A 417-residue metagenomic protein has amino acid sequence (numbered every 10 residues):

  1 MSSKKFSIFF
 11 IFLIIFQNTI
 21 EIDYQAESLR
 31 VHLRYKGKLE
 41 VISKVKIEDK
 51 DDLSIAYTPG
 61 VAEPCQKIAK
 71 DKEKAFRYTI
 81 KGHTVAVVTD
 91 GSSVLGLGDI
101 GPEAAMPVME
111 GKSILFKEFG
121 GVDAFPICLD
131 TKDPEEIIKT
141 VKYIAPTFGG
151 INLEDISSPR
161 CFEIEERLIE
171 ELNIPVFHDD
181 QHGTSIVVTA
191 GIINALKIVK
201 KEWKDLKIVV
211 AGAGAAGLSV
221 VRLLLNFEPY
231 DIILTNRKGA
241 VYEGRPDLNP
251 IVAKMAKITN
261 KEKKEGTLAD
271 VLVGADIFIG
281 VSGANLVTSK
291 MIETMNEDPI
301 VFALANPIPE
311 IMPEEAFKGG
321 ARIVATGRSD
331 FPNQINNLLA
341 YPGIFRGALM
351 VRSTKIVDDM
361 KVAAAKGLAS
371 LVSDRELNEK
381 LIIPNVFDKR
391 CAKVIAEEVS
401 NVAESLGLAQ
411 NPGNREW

Functional and structural regions predicted by a protein language model:
I15-V176, A396, V402, A409-Q410: N-terminal ligand-binding/catalytic initiation module
L33, F76-K81, K117-E118, Y143-A145 (+8 more regions): Solvent-exposed alpha-helices and their adjacent loops that cap or buttress functional pockets in soluble metabolic
D90-S92, I100, L129-D130, D155-S158 (+5 more regions): Short, ordered loop/turn segments at secondary-structure junctions
I100-G120, H182, I186-I279: Glycine-rich phosphate/diphosphate-binding loop of Rossmann-like nucleotide-binding domains
P126, N152-D155, V176-D179, V210 (+5 more regions): General beta-strand structural signal in soluble alpha/beta enzymes
D179-D180, V199-K201, A303-N414: Adenosine-phosphate binding glycine-rich loop
A253-I323, R328-D330: Rossmann-like adenosine-cofactor binding region
